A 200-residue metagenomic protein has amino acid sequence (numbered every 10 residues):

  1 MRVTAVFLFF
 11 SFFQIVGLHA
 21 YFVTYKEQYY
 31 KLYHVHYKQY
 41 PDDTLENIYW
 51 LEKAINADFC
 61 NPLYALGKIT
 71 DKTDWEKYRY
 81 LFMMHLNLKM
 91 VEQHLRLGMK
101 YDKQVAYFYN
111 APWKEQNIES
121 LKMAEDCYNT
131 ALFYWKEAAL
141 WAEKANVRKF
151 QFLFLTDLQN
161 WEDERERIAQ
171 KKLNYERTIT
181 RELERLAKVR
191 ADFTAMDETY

Functional and structural regions predicted by a protein language model:
M1-Y21: Classical Sec-dependent N-terminal signal peptides that target proteins to the secretory pathway
G17-F82, T194-Y200: Immediate post-signal-peptide N-terminus of mature secreted/exported proteins
V23-E46, K77-N110, Q151-T178: Amphipathic alpha-helical repeat scaffolds of TPR domains
Y49-K53, Y80-L81, K114-N129, L155-L158: Short, charged, amphipathic alpha-helical segments
A106, E143-N146, F150-L153, A187 (+1 more regions): Alpha-helical coiled-coil oligomerization motifs
K122-V147: TPR/TPR-like (Sel1-like) alpha-helical repeat modules
I179-Y200: Short, low-complexity, Pro/Ser/Thr/Gly-rich segments in the mature regions of secreted, periplasmic
